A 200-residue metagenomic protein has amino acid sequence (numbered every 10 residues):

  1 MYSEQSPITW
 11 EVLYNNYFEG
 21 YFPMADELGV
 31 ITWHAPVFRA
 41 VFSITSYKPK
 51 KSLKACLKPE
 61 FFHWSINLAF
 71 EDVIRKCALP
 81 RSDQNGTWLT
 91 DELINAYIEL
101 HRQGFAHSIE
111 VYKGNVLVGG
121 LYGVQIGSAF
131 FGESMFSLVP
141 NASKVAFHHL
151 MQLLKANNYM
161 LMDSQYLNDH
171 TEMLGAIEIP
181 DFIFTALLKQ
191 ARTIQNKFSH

Functional and structural regions predicted by a protein language model:
M1-H200: N-acyltransferase acceptor-side catalytic subdomain
